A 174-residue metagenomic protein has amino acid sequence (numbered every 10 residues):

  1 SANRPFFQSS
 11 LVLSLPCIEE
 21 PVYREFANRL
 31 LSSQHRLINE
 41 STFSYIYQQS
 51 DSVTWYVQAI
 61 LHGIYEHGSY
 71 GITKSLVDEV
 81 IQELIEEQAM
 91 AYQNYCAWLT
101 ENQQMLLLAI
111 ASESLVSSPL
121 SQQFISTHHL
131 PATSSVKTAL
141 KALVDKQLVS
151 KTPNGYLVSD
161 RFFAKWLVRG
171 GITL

Functional and structural regions predicted by a protein language model:
S1-Q48, S69-I72: Helix-loop-helix "sensor" segment of P-loop NTPases
E19-Y23, I64, F163: Conserved nucleotide-binding/hydrolysis micro-motifs of P-loop NTPases
E40-Q48, Q58-L61, T133, K137-L140: Short, well-structured alpha-helical segments
S52, Q58-T133: Winged-helix-like regulatory helical subdomains adjacent to P-loop NTPase cores
T73, S150-G155: Short Lys/Arg-enriched helix C-cap and helix-to-coil transition segments that create basic nucleic-acid-contact patches
T127-K146, P153: Short amphipathic alpha-helical interaction segments
P153-K165: Accessory beta->alpha helical hairpin/"wing" motif in late/C-terminal subdomains of nucleic-acid enzymes
F162-L174: Short, amphipathic alpha-helical interaction segments positioned at domain boundaries
